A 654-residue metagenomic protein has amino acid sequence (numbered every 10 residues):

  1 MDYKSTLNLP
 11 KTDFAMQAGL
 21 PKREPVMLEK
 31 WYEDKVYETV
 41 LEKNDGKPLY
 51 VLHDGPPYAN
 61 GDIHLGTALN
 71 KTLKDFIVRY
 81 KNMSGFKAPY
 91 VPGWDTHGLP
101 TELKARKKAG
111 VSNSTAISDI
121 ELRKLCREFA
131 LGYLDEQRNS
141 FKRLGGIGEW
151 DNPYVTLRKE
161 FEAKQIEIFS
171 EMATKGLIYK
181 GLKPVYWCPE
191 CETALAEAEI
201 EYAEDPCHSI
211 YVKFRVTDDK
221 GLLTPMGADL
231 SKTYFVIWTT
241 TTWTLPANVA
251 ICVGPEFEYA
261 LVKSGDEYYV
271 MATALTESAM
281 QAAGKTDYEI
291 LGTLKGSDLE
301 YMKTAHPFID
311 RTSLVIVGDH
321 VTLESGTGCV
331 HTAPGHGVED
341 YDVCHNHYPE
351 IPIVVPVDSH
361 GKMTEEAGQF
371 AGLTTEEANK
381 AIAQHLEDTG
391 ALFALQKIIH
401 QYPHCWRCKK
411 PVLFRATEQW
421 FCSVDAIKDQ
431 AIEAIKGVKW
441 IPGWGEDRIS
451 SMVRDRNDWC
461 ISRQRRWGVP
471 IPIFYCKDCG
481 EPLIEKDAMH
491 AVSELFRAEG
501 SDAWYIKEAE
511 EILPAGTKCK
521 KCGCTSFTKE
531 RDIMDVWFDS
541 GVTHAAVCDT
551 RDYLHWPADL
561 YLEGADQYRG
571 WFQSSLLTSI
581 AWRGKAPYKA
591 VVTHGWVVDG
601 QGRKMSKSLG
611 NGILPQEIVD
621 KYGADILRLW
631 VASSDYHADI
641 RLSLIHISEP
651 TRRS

Functional and structural regions predicted by a protein language model:
D2-D13, Q17-L20, V26, K30-D34 (+11 more regions): Residue patterns forming the tRNA-binding/recognition surfaces of aminoacyl-tRNA synthetases and related DALR
Q17-K47, M280-K285: Histidine-rich, glycine-flanked metal-binding segment
E42-K104, I237-P246, V315-V343, H347 (+3 more regions): N-terminal catalytic cores of NTP/NDP-binding nucleotidyl/phosphoryl-transfer enzymes
N44-K47, G55-P56, P89-E102, P153-F161 (+3 more regions): Short, solvent-exposed turn/loop segments enriched in Gly/Ser/Thr/Pro and often Arg
L69-T72, L373-E377, L513: Aromatic- and glycine-enriched glycan-recognition loops and surfaces that form the carbohydrate-binding subsites
P89, P246-G292, F393-V424, S648 (+1 more regions): Structured, non-catalytic alpha/beta "coupling" segments that mediate domain-domain communication and provide generic
D218, H347-H360, R465-W467, K486-D639: Alpha-helical recognition segments enriched in aromatics with Gly/Pro capping that present substrate-recognition
A250, F257-C329, V338-D342: Protease-associated
